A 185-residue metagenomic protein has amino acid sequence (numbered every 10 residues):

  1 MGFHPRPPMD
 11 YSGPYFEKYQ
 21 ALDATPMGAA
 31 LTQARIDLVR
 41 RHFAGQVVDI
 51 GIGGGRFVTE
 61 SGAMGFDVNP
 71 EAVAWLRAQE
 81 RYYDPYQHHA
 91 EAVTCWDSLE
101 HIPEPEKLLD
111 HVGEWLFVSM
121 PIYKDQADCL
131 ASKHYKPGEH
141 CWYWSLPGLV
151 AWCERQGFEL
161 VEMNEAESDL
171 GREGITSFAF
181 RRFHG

Functional and structural regions predicted by a protein language model:
M1-A92, K107-H111, P137, L146-P147 (+2 more regions): Conserved N-terminal segment of class I S-adenosyl-L-methionine
G53, V68-N69, S98, P121-Y123: Histidine- and/or cysteine-centered catalytic micro-motif in compact active-site loops
A92-P103: A short SAM/SAH-binding and catalytic strip from SAM-dependent methyltransferases
I102-G113, M120: A short, conserved alpha-helix within the catalytic core of class I
V118-W142, P147-W152: Short, glycine-/aromatic-enriched active-site segment of Class I SAM-dependent methyltransferases
